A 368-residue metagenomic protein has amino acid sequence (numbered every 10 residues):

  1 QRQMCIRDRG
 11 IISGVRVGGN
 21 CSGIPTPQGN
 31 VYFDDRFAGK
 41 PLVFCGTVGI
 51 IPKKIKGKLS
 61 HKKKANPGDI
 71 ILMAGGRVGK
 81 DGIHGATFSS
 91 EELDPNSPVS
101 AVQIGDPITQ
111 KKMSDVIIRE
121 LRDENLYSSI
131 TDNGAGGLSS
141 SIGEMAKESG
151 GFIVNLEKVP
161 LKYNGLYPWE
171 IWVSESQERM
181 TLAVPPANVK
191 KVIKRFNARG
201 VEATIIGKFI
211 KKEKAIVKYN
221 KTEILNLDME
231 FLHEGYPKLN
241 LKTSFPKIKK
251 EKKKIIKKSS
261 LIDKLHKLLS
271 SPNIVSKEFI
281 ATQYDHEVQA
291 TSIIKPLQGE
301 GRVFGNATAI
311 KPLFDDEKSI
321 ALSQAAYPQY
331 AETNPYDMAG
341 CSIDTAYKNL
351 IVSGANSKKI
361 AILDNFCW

Functional and structural regions predicted by a protein language model:
Q1-Q3, R7-W368: Glycine/proline-enriched, intrinsically flexible loops and inter-domain linkers
